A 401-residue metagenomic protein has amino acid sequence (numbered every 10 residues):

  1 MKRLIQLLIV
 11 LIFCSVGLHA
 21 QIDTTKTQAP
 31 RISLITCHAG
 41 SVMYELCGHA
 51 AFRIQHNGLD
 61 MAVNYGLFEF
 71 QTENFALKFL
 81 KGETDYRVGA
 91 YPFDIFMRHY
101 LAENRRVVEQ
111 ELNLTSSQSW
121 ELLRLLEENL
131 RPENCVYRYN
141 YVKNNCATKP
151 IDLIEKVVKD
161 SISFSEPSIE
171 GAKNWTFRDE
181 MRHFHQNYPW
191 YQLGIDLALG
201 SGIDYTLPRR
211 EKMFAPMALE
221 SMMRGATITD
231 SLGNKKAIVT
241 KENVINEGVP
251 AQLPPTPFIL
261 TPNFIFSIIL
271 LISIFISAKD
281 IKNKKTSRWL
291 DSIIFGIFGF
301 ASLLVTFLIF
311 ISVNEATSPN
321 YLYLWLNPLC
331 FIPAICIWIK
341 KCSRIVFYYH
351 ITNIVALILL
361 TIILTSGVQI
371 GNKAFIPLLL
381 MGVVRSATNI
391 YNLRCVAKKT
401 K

Functional and structural regions predicted by a protein language model:
M1-I22, C395-K401: Bacterial Sec-dependent N-terminal signal peptides
I9, Q21-I22, T27, L34 (+1 more regions): Internal catalytic domains of large membrane-associated glycosyltransferases
T27-N104: Glycine-rich catalytic cores of cysteine/serine-nucleophile enzymes that process amide/ester linkages in cell-envelope
H38, L67-E69, S116-Q118, L126-E128: A mature extracytoplasmic/lumenal domain signature
G40-S41, R105-N113, P132-Y141: Second-shell loop/turn segments in exported
T115-W120, K156: Glycine-rich, acidic and aromatic/proline-enriched surface loops and short helix-turn segments that act as binding
L122-L123, Y141: Soluble secreted/lumenal catalytic domains with histidine-centered metal-binding or acid-base catalytic motifs
E128-A334, K341-V346, T352-K401: Activation targets extended, charge/polar-rich intrinsically disordered C-terminal tails
